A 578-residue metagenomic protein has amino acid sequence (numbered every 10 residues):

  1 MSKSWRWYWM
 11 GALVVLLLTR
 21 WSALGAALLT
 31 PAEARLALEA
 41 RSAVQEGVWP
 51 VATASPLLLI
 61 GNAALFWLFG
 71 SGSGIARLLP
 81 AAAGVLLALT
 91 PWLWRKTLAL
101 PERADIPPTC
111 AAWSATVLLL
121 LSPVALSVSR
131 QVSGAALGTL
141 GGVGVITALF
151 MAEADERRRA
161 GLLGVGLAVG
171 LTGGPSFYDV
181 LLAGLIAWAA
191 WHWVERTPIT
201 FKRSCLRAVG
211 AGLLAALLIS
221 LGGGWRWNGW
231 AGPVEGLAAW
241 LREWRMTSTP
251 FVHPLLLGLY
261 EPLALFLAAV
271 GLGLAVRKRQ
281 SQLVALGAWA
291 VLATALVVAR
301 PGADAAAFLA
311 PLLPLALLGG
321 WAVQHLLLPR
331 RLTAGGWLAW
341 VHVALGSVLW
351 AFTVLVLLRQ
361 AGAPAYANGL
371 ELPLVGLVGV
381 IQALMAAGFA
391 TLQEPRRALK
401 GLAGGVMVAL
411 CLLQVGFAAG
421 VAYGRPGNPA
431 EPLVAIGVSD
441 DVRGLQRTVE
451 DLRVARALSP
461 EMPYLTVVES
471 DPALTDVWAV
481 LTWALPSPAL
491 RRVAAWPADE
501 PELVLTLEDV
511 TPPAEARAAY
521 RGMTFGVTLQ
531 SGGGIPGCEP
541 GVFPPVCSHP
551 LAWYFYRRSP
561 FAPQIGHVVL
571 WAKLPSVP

Functional and structural regions predicted by a protein language model:
S2, K96-T97, P101-I106, G144-L162 (+3 more regions): Membrane-interface transmembrane helices that cradle and orient dolichyl/undecaprenyl
W5-E33, G210-R226: Transmembrane signal-anchor helices characteristic of membrane glycosylation enzymes that use polyprenol
L16, A115-L120, L167, L171: Short helix- or helix-capping micro-motifs that position conserved polar/aromatic residues at function-defining sites
A34-W49, I60, L68, V165-A285 (+5 more regions): Transmembrane-lumen/periplasm boundary regions of multi-pass, lipid-linked membrane glycan transferases
R41-Q45, T90-L93, L137-D155, G166 (+1 more regions): Specific aromatic-rich, kink-prone transmembrane helix
P56-I60, F69-L89, A112-W113, V128 (+1 more regions): Loop-to-helix entry region of an early transmembrane alpha helix in multi-pass inner-membrane enzymes
L78-R103, G144: Transmembrane-helix motifs of polytopic, lipid-linked glycan transferases
V124-L137, P175-S176, D304: Short acidic/glycine- and proline-prone juxtamembrane loop motifs at membrane-interface regions of multi-pass membrane
